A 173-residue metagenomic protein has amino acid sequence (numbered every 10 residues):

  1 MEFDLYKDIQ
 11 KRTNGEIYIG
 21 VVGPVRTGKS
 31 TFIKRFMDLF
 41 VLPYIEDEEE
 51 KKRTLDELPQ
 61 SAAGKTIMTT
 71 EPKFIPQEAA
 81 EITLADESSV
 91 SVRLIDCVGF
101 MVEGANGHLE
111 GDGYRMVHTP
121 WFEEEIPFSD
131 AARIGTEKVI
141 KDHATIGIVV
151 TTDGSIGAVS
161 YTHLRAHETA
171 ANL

Functional and structural regions predicted by a protein language model:
E2-G113: Conserved G1/Walker A P-loop phosphate-binding module
G28-K29, I156-A158: Flexible loop/turn segments at secondary-structure boundaries
G99-M101, D153-I156: Conserved nucleotide-binding/hydrolysis micro-motifs of P-loop NTPases
G104-A105, A158-Y161: Conserved ATPase-coupling elements of RecA-like P-loop NTPase cores
E110-G154: Inter-motif core of Ras-like GTPase G domains
T162-T169: Conserved small/polar residues in nucleotide/adenosyl-binding loops
L173: Cytosolic catalytic cores of cyclic-nucleotide second-messenger enzymes
